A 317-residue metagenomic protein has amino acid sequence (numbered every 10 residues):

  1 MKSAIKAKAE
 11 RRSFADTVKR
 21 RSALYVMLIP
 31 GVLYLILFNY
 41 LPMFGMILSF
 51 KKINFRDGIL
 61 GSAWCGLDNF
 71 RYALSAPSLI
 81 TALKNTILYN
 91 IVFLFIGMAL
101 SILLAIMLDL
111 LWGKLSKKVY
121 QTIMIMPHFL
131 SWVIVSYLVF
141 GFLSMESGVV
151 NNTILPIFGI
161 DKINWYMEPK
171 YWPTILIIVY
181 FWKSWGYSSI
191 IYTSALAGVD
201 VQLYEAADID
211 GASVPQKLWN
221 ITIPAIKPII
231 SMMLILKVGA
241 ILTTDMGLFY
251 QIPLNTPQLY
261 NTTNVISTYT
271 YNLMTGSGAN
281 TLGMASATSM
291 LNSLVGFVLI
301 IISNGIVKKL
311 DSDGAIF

Functional and structural regions predicted by a protein language model:
M1-T17: Short, Lys/Arg-rich, polar N-terminal cytosolic tail immediately upstream of the first transmembrane signal-anchor
D16-F317: A structural signal for multi-pass alpha-helical bundles of membrane permease subunits that mediate small-molecule
